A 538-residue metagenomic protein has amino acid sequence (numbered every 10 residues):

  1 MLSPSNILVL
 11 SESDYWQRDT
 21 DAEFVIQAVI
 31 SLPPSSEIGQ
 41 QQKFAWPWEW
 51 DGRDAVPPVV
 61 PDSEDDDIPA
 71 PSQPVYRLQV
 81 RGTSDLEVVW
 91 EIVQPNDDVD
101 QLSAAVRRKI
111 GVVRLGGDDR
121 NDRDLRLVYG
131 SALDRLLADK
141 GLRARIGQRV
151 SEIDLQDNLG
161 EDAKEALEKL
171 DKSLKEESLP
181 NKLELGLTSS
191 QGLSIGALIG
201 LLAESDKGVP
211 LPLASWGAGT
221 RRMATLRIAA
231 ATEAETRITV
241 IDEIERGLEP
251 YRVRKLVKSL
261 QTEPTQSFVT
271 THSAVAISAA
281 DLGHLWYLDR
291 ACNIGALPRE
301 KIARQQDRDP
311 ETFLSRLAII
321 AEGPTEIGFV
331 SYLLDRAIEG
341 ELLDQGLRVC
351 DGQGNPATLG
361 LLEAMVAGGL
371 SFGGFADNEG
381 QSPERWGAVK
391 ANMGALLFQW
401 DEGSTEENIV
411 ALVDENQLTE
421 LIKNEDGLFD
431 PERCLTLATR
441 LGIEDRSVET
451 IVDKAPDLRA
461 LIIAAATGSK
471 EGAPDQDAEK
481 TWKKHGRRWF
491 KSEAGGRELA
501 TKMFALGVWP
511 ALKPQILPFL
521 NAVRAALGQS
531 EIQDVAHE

Functional and structural regions predicted by a protein language model:
M1-A70: Conserved P-loop NTP-binding catalytic core
M1-P4, S194-I195, L201-T312, G328 (+2 more regions): Switch/communication elements of ASCE P-loop NTPase nucleotide-binding domains
Q17-A22, P69-P71, A105-R108, A230-A234 (+5 more regions): Conserved catalytic network of the ASCE P-loop NTPase/AAA+ motor domain
G39-Q148: Electropositive, glycine-dotted interaction segments that contact anionic polymers or phosphate-rich ligands
W90, D124-L127, S131-A224, I228-I238 (+1 more regions): Extended helical coiled-coil dimerization/tether regions that scaffold and oligomerize large DNA-maintenance assemblies
V113, T239-I241, I319: Hydrophobic positions in the central parallel beta-sheet of the AAA+
S215, A318-E322: Short hydrophobic beta-strand that contains or immediately precedes a catalytic carboxylate
F313-A318, I327-E538: Acidic, Mg2+-coordinating catalytic modules of nucleic-acid enzymes
